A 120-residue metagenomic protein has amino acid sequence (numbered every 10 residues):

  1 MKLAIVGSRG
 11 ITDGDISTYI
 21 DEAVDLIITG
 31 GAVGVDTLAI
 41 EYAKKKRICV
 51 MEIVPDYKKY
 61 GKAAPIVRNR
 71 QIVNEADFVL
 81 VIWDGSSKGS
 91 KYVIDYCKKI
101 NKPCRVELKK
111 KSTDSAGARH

Functional and structural regions predicted by a protein language model:
K2, G7-L26, G30-K110: Acidic/glycine-enriched connector segments
K111-H120: Positively charged N-terminal leader segments that act as targeting/secretion signals
